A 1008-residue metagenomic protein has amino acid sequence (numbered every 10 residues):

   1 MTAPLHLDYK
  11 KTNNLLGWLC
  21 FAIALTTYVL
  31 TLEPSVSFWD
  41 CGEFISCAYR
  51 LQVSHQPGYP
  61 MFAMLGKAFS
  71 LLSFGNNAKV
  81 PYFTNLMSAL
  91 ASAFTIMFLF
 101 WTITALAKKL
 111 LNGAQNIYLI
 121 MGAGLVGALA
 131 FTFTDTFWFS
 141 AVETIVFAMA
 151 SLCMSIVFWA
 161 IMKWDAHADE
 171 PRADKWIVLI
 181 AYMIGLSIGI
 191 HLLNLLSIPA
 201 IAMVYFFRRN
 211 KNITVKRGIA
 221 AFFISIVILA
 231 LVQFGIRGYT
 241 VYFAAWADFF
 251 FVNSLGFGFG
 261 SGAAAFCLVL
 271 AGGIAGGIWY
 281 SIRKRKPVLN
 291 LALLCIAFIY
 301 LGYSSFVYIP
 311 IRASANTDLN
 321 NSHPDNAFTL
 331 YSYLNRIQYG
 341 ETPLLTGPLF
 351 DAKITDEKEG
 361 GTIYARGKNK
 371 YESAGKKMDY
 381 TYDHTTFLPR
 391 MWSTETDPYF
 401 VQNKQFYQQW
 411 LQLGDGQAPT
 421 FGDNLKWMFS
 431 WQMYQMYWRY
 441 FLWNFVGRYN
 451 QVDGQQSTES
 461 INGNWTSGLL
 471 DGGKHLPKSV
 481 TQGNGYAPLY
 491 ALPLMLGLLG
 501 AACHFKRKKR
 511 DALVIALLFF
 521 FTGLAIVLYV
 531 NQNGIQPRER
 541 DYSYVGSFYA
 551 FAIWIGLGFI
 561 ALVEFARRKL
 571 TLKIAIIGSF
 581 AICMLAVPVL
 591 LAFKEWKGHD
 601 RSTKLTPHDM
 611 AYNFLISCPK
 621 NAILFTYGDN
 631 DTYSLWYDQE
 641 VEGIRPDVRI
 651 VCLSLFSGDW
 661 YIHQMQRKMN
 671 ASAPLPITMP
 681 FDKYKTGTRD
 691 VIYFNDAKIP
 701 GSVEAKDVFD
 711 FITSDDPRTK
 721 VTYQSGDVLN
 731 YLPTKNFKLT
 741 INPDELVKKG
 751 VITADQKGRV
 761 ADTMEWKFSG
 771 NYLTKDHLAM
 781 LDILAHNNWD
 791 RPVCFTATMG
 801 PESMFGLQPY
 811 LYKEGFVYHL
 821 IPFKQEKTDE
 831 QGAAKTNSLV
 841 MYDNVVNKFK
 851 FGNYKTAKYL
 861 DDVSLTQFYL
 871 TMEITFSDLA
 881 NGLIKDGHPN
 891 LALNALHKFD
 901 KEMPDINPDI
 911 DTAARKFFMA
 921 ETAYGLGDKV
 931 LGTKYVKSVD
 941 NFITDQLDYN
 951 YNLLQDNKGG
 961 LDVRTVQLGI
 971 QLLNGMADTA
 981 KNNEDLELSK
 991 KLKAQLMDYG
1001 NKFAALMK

Functional and structural regions predicted by a protein language model:
L5-L19, N116: N-terminal membrane topogenic signal
N14-T27, G124-L129, L179, A221-L229: Alpha-helical transmembrane segments
A24-S35, V232-Q233, R448: Alpha-helical transmembrane segments of multi-pass membrane proteins
L32-F44, S54-G66, Y82, N320-S322 (+2 more regions): Extracytoplasmic catalytic/substrate-binding loops of multi-pass membrane glycan-assembly enzymes
C47-R50, G127-L129, I177-G189: Membrane-interface alpha helices of multi-pass inner-membrane proteins
L51-P57, L65-L90, I103, F133-F139 (+1 more regions): Juxtamembrane segments of multi-pass membrane glycosylation machinery that transfer sugars from lipid-linked donors
P60, G75-M97, W101, I117 (+5 more regions): Loop-to-helix entry region of an early transmembrane alpha helix in multi-pass inner-membrane enzymes
T84, T104-G113, T136-S151, W159 (+4 more regions): ER/secretory pathway lumenal C-terminal domains and tails of membrane proteins involved in glycoprotein biogenesis
